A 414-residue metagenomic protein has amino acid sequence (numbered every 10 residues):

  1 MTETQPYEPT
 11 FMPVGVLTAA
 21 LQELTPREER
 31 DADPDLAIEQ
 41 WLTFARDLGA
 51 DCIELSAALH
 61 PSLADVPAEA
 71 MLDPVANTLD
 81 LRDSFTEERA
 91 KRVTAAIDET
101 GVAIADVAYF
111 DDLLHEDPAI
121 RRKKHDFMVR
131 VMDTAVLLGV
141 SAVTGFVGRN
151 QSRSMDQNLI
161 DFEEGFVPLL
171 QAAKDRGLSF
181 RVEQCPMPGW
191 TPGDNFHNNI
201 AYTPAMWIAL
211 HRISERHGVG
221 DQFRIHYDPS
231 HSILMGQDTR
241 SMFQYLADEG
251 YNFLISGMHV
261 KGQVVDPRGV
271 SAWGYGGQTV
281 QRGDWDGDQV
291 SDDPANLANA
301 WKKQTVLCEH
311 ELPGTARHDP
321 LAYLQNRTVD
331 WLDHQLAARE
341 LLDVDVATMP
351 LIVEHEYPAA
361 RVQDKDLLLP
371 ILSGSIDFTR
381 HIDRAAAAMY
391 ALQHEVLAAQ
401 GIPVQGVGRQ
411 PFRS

Functional and structural regions predicted by a protein language model:
T2-G49, P192-G193, A201-S414: Histidine-acidic metal/acid-base catalytic patches
P13, C52, A103, S179 (+1 more regions): Residues at the starts of beta-strands that form the adenosine-phosphate
A50-E164, H231, D284-N299, K303-T328 (+3 more regions): Structural motif corresponding to the early beta-alpha repeats
E54, E183, D228: Acidic active-site catalytic centers that drive phospho-/nucleotidyl reactions and related ester hydrolyses
A70, D80-T100, A119-T134, Q157-V167 (+3 more regions): Short, electropositive alpha-helical surface patch
L137-S141, P168-S179, I213-V219: Secondary-structure boundary elements
F146-M155, R181-N199: Active-site-proximal beta-alpha loop/turn segments in soluble metabolic enzymes
